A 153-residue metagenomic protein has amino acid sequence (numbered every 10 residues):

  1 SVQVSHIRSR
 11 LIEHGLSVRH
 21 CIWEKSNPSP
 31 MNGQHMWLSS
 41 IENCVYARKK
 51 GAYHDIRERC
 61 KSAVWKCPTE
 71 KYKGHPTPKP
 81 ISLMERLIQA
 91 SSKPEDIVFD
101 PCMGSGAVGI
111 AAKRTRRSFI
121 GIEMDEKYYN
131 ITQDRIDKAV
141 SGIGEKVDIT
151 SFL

Functional and structural regions predicted by a protein language model:
S1-N130: Core catalytic lobe of class I
Q133-L153: S-adenosyl-L-methionine
